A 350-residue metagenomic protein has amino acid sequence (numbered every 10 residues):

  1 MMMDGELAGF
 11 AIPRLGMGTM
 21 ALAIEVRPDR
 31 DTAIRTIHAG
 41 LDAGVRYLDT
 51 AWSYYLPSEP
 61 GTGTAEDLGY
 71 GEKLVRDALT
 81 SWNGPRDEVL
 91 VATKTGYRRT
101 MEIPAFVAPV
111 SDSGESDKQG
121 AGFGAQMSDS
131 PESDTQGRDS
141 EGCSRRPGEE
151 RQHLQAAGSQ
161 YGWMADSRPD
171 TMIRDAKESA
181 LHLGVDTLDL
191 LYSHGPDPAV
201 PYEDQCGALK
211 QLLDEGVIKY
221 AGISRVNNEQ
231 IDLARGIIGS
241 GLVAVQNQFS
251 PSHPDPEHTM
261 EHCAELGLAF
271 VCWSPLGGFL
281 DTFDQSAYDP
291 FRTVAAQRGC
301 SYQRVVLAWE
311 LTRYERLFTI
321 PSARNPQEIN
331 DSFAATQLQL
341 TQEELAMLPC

Functional and structural regions predicted by a protein language model:
M1-L90, V110, D134: N-terminal binding-site loop/beta-alpha segment at the start of enzyme catalytic domains that lines or forms
L7-A11, D42, A78-D87, A180-G184 (+3 more regions): Acidic (Asp/Glu)-rich catalytic clusters
F10-L15, G44-R46, G84-V89, V185-D189 (+4 more regions): Short, well-ordered coil/turn segments that N-cap beta-strands
I24, L56, P196-C350: Beta/alpha (TIM)-barrel catalytic core signal, keyed to glycine-rich beta->alpha loops juxtaposed to Asp/Glu that bind
V26, P104-D117, R146, E150-V243: Glycine/proline-rich, positively charged, aromatic-decorated active-site loop/lid region on the catalytic face
P28-R35, G63-Y70, L74, A108 (+5 more regions): Alpha-helix N-cap and loop-to-helix initiation/capping positions
P109-D112, D117, A121, Q126-M127 (+2 more regions): Intrinsic, low-complexity polybasic segments
